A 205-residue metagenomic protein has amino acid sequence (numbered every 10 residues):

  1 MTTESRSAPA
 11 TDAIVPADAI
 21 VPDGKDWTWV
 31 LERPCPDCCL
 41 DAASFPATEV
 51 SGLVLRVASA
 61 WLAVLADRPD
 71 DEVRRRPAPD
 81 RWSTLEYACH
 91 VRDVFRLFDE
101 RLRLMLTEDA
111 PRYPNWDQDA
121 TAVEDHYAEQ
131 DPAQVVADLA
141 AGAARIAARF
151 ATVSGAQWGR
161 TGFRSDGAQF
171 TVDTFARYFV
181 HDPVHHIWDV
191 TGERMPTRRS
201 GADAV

Functional and structural regions predicted by a protein language model:
T2-E32, E72-A122, A144, G159-V205: Short, contiguous alpha-helical
D23, T28-S44, L53: Secretory/endomembrane lumenal or extracellular ectodomains immediately following the signal peptide
C35-D41, D119-Y127: A short small-residue
S44-T48, D131-V136, A176: Active-site rim elements
V50, V54, D80, L139 (+1 more regions): Aromatic-acidic/polar surface patches that form glycan- and anion
L53-A66, T121-R160: Acidic/histidine-rich alpha-helical segments that form the ligand environment of transition-metal centers
